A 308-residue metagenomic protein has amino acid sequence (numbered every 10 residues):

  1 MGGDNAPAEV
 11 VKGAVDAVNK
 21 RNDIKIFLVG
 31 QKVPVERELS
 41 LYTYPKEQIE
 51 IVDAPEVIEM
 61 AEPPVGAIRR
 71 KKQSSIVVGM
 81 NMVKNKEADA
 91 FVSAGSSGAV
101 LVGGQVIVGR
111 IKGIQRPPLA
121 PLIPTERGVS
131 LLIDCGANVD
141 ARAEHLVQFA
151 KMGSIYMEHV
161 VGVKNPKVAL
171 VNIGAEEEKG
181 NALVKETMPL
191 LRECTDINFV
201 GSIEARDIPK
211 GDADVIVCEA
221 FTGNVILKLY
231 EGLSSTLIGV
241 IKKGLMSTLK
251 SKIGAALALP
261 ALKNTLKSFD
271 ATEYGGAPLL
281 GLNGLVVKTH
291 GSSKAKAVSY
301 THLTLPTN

Functional and structural regions predicted by a protein language model:
M1-A8, A137-V147, V287-A297: Short, glycine-rich nucleotide/cofactor-binding loops
M1-P34: N-terminal phosphate-binding or glycine-rich loops at protein starts, especially the Walker A/P-loop of NTPases
V18-N22, L39-Q48, V161, L191-I197: Short helix-capping segments at alpha-helix termini
D23, V160-V168, I197-A205, S247-A256 (+1 more regions): Flexible, glycine/charged-enriched surface loops at secondary-structure junctions
Y44-A88: Phosphate/nucleotide-donor binding subsite
Q105-P118, P124-L132, D212-I216, A220-S299: Glycine-rich phosphate/nucleotide-binding loop
D140-G201: Glycine-rich phosphate/diphosphate-binding loop of Rossmann-like nucleotide-binding domains
Y300-T307: Conserved small/polar residues in nucleotide/adenosyl-binding loops
